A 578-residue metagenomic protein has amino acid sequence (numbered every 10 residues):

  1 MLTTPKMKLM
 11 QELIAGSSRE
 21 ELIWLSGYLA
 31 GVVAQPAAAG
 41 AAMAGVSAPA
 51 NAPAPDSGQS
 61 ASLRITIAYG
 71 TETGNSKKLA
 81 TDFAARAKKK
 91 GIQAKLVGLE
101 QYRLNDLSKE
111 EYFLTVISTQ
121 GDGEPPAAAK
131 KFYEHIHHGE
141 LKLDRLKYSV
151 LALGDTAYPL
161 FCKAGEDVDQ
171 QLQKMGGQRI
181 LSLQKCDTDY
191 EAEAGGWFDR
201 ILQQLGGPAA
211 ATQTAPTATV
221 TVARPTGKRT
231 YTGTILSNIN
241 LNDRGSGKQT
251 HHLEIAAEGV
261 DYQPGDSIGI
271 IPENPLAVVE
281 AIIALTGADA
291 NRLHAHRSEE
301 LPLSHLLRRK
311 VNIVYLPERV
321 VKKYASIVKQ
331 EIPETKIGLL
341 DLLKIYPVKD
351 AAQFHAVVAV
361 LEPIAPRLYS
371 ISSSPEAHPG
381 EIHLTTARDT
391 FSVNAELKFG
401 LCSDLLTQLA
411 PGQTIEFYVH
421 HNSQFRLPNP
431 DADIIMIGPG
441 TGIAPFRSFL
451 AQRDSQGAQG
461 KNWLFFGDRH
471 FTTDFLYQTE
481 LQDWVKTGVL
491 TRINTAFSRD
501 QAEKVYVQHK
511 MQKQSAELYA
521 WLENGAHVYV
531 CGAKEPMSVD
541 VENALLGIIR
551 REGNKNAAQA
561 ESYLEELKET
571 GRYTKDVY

Functional and structural regions predicted by a protein language model:
M1-Y578: FNR-like FAD-binding dehydrogenase module
